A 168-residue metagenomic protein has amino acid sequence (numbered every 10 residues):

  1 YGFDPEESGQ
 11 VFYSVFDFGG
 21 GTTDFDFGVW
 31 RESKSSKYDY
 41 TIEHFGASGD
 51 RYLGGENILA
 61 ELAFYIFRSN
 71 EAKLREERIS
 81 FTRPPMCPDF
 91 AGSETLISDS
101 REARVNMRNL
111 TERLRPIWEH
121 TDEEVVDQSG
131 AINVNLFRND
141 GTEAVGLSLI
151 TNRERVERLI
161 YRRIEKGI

Functional and structural regions predicted by a protein language model:
Y1-E6, R162-I168: Phosphate/ATP-binding catalytic cores across multiple sugar-kinase/actin-like superfamilies, primarily ASKHA
G2-I42: Gly/Thr-rich phosphate-binding beta-strand-loop-beta motif of the actin/hexokinase/Hsp70
F27-G167: Phosphate-binding glycine-rich/basic clefts of nucleotide- and phosphate-handling proteins, predominantly
